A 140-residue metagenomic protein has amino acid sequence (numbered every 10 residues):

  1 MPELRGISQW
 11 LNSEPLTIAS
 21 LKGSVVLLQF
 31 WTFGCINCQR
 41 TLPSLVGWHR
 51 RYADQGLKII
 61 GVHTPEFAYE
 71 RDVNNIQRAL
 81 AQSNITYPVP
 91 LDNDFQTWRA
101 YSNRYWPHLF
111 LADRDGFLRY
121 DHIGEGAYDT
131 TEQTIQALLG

Functional and structural regions predicted by a protein language model:
M1-A19: N-terminal "domain-start" segment that seeds a small globular fold
E3, K58, T86-V89: Conserved beta-strand segments of alpha/beta enzyme cores
L16-Q39, L45, I59: Short active-site neighborhood of thiol/selenol oxidoreductases, capturing the structured segment around
A19, I36, A68, R119 (+1 more regions): Nucleotide phosphate-binding site architecture
S24, A81-Y87, L91-Q136: Thiol/disulfide oxidoreductase modules built on the thioredoxin-like
Q39-S83, N93-R99: Structural microenvironment flanking redox-active thiols in thiol-disulfide oxidoreductases
